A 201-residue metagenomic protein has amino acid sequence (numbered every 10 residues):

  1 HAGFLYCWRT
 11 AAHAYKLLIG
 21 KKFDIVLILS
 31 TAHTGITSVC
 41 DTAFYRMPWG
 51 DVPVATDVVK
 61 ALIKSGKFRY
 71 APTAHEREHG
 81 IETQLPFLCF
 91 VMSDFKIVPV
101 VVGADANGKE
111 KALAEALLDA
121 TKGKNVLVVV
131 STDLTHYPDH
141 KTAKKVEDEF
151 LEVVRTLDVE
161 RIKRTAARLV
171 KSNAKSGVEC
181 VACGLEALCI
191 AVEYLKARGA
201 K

Functional and structural regions predicted by a protein language model:
H1-G199: Active-site histidine-anchored catalytic micro-motif
